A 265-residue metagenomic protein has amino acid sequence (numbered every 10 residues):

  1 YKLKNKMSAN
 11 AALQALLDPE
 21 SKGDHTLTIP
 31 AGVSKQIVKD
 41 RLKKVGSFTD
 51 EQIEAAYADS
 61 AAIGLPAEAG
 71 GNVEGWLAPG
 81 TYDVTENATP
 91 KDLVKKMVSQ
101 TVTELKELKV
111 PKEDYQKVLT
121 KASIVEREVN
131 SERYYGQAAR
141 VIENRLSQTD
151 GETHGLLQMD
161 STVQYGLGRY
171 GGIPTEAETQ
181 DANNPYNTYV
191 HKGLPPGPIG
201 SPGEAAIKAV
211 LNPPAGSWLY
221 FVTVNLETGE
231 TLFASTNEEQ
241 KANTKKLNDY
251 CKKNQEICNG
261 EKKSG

Functional and structural regions predicted by a protein language model:
Y1-D18: Extracellular LysM carbohydrate-binding repeats and other cell-envelope/extracellular binding modules
K2, P30-K35, Y57-A58: Acidic helix-start/capping segments at beta-turn-to-alpha-helix junctions
N5, A31, E86: Flexible glycine-/small-residue-rich
S8, S34, T89-P90: Short, structural beta-strand-to-alpha-helix junction motif
A15, T26-T28, K39, G80-V84 (+1 more regions): A structural feature that tracks compact, well-ordered secondary-structure segments with a strong bias toward
D18-S47, V110-Y115: Glycine-rich loop/hinge motif
K43-F48, I63-G265: Bacterial extracytoplasmic/cell-wall-associated proteins, especially those involved in peptidoglycan
F48-A58: Extended intrinsically disordered, low-complexity coil regions enriched in Ser, Thr, Gly, Ala and often Pro
